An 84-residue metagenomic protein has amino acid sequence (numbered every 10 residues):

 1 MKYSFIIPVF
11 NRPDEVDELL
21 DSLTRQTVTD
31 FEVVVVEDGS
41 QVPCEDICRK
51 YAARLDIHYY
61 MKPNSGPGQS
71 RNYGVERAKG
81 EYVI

Functional and structural regions predicted by a protein language model:
M1-R25: N-proximal low-complexity "stem/linker" segments adjacent to membrane-targeting elements
V9, E37, P63-G66: Structured beta->alpha junctions
N11, E37, G74, A78-G80: Conserved phosphate-binding and hydrolysis motifs of nucleotide-dependent enzymes
E15, P43-C44, S70: Alpha4-beta5-alpha5 switch/output surface of CheY-like receiver
L20-M61: Acidic donor-binding segment of Leloir-type glycosyltransferases
K62-A78: Glycine-rich, basic loop-to-helix element that forms the pyrophosphate-binding segment of sugar-nucleotide handling
V83: Short aromatic/hydrophobic "clamp" motif used to bind/position activated sugar donors
